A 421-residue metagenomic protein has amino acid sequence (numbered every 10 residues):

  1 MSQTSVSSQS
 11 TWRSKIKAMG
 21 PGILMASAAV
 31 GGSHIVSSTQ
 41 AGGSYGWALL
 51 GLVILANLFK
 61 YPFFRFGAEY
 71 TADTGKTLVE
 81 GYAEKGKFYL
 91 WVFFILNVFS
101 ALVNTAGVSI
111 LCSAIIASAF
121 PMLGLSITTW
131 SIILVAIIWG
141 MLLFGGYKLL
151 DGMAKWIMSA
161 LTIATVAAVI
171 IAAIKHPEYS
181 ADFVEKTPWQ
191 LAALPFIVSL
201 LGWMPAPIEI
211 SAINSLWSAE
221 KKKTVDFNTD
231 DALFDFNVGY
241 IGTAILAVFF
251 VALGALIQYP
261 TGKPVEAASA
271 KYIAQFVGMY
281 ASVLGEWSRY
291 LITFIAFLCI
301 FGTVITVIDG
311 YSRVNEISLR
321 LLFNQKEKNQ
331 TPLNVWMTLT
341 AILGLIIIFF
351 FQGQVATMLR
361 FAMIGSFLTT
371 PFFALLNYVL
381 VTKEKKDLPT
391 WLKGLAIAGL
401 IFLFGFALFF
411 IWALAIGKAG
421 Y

Functional and structural regions predicted by a protein language model:
M1-H34, I197-V198, K223-F227, D231-V238: Membrane-interface "cap" regions at the ends of multi-pass membrane proteins
M25, L52-G81, V92-G107: Juxtamembrane transmembrane-helix boundary signature
K60-T71, S218-A219, I241-A274: Extracellular/periplasmic helix-exit of transmembrane alpha-helices
L90-M122, I300-L319, Q354-T357: Hydrophobic transmembrane alpha-helices that form the core helical bundles of multi-pass secondary transporters
A114-P121, V135-I157, I347-V355, V381-L388: Membrane-water interface regions at transmembrane-helix termini and the short interhelical loops of multi-pass membrane
I127-I133, V238, G242, L319-Q352 (+1 more regions): Loop-to-transmembrane helix boundary motifs in multi-pass membrane proteins
I137, M141-I174, P188-L191, R360-T370 (+1 more regions): Membrane-interface loop-to-helix entry segments
S159-T187, I197-L216, F373-K385, A407-G420: Hydrophobic alpha-helical segments and their helix-loop junctions in multi-pass secondary transporters
